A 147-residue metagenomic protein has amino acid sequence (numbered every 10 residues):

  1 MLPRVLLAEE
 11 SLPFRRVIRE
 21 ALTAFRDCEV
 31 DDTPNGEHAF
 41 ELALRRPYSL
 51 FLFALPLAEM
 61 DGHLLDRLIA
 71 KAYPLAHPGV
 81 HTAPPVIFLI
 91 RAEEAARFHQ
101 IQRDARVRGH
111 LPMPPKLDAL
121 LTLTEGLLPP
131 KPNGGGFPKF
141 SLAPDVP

Functional and structural regions predicted by a protein language model:
E9: Conserved acidic carboxylate
L12-D31: Two-component/phosphorelay signaling modules centered on CheY-like receiver
C28, S49-L50, A105-L111: Conserved phosphoryl-transfer motifs of two-component systems
D32-L50: Acidic, metal-coordinating helix/loop segments flanking the phosphotransfer/catalytic sites of two-component signaling
L52-T82, R97: Conserved phosphotransfer microenvironments
L64, F88-H110: Alpha4 helix (beta4-alpha4-beta5 surface) of REC/receiver domains from two-component response regulators
H81-T82, P129-P147: CheY-like receiver
P115-T124: C-terminal output helix
